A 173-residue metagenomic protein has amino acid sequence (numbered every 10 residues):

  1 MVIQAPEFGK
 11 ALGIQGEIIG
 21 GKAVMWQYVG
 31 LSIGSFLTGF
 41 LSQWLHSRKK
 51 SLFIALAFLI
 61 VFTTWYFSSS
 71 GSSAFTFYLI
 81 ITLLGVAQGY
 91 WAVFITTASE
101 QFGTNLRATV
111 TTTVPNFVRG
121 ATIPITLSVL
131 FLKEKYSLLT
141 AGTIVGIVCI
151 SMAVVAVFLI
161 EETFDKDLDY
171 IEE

Functional and structural regions predicted by a protein language model:
M1-S35, T122-T126: Extracytoplasmic gate region of multi-pass secondary transporters
S35-S47: Helix-to-loop junctions at the C-terminal end of transmembrane segments in multipass secondary transporters
W44-L56: Cytoplasmic membrane-interface "Motif A"-like loop-to-helix N-cap segments of 12-TM Major Facilitator Superfamily
A57-G71: C-terminal ends and interior cores of transmembrane alpha-helices in multi-pass membrane transporters/permeases
Y66-S69, T97, G146-E173: Multi-pass alpha-helical transporter architecture, strongest for 12-TM Major Facilitator/SLC carriers used
F75-G89: Hydrophobic core of transmembrane alpha-helices in multi-pass small-molecule transporters, especially MFS/SLC-type
G89-F102: Intracellular juxtamembrane helix-capping segments at the cytosolic ends of symmetry-related transmembrane helices
S99-E134: A late C-terminal transmembrane helix in Major Facilitator Superfamily
